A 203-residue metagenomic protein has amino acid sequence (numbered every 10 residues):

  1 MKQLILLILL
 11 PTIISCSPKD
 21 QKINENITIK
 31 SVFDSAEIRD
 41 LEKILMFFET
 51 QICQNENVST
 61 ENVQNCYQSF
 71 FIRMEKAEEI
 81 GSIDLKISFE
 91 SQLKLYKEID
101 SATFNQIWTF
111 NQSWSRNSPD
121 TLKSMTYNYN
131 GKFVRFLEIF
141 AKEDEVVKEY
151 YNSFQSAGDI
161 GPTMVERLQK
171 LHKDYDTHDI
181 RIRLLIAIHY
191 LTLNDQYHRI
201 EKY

Functional and structural regions predicted by a protein language model:
M1-L4: Positively charged n-region of N-terminal signal peptides that target proteins for export
L6-I8: Sec-dependent N-terminal signal peptides
T12-S15: C-terminal motif of bacterial Sec signal peptides marking the signal peptidase cleavage site
P18-F110: N-terminal Sec/ER secretory leader and immediately downstream segment of secreted/extracellular precursors
L41, V63, Y67, T126 (+2 more regions): Short runs of predominantly hydrophobic/aromatic residues within well-ordered alpha helices that form helix-helix
D100-S156: Extended amphipathic alpha-helical interaction segments
Y150-Y151, G158-L168: Catalytic and substrate-binding regions of cell-wall glycan-acting enzymes that process beta-1,4-linked
T163-Y203: A cross-kingdom marker for long, charged
